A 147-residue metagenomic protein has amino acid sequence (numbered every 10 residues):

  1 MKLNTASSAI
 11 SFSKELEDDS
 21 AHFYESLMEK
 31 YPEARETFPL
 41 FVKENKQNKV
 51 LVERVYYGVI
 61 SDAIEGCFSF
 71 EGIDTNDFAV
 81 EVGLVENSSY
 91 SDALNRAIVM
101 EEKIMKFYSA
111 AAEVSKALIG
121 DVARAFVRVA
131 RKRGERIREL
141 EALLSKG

Functional and structural regions predicted by a protein language model:
K2-K30, S91-K116: Alpha-helical bundle segments that constitute or directly flank the non-heme di-iron/ferroxidase center
N4, F41, R54-I64, S91-L94 (+2 more regions): Domain-length accessory/inserted modules outside core catalytic folds
N4, S8, E33-L40, D121-R128: A structural signal for alpha-helical segments
S13-Y24, F38-Y56, E101-I104, F126-L140: Alpha-helical transition-metal enzyme core signature, strongest for iron centers
K30-E33, Q47, K103, A117-D121 (+1 more regions): Alpha-helical structural elements of signaling/regulatory helical domains
Y57-S88: Carboxylate-rich helix-loop segments that flank metal/cofactor sites and access channels in metalloenzymes
S109-A130: Acidic interhelical loop/turn segments
E139-G147: Glycine-rich, aromatic-bearing surface loops/beta-hairpins
